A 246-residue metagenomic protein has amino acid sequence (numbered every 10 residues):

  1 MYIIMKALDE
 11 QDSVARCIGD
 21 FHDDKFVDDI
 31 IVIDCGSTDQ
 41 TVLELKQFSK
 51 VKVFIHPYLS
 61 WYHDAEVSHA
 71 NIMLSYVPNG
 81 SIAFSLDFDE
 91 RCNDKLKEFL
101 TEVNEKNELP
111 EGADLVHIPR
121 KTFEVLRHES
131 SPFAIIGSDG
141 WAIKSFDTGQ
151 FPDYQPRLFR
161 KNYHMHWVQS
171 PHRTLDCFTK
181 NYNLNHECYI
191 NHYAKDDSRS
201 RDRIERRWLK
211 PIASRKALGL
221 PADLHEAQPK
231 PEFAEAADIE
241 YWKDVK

Functional and structural regions predicted by a protein language model:
M1-Y2: Cell-envelope/extracellular polymer assembly enzymes that use nucleotide-activated donors
M5-A7, D34: Short beta-strand/turn micro-motifs composed of small residues that flank or help shape donor/cofactor-binding pockets
D9-D23: Short, well-formed alpha-helical segments that are part of the catalytic scaffolds of diverse glycosyltransferases
A15, D39-Q47, K95: Acidic helix N-cap motif at the loop->helix transition within catalytic regions of sugar-transfer enzymes
D20, I33-L43, Y58, D87: A conserved acidic beta->alpha catalytic loop
D28, K46-S68, I72-Y76: Conserved donor nucleotide-binding strand/loop of the catalytic core
D28-I30, D89: Short active-site oxyanion
H63-L74, I82-S85, R91-K246: Catalytic-site signature of metal-activated, phosphate-bearing donor transferases, centered on the GT-A/GT-A-like
